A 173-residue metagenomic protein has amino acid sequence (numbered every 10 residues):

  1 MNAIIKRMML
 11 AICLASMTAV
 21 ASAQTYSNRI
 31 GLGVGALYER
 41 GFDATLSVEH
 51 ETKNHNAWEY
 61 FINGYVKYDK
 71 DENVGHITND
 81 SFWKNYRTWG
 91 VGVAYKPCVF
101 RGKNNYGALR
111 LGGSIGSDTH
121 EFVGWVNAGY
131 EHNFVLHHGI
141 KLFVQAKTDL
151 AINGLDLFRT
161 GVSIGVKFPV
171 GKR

Functional and structural regions predicted by a protein language model:
M1-S27, V170-R173: Cleavable N-terminal export/targeting peptides
I4, G75-N79, A151-I152, D156: C-terminal intrinsically disordered extensions
A23-E72, K167-R173: Short glycine/proline- and aromatic-enriched beta-strand/turn motifs that initiate or cap beta-hairpins
G31-G33, R110, N127, S163: Short glycine/serine/threonine-biased micro-segments
L32-T45, N85-R87, I115-W125, L150-R159: Solvent-exposed loop/turn segments connecting transmembrane beta-strands in outer-membrane beta-barrel proteins
E49-L142: Gram-negative (and chloroplast) outer-membrane scaffold detector with strong preference for beta-barrel transmembrane
T119-E121, N127-R173: Gram-negative outer-membrane beta-barrel domains
